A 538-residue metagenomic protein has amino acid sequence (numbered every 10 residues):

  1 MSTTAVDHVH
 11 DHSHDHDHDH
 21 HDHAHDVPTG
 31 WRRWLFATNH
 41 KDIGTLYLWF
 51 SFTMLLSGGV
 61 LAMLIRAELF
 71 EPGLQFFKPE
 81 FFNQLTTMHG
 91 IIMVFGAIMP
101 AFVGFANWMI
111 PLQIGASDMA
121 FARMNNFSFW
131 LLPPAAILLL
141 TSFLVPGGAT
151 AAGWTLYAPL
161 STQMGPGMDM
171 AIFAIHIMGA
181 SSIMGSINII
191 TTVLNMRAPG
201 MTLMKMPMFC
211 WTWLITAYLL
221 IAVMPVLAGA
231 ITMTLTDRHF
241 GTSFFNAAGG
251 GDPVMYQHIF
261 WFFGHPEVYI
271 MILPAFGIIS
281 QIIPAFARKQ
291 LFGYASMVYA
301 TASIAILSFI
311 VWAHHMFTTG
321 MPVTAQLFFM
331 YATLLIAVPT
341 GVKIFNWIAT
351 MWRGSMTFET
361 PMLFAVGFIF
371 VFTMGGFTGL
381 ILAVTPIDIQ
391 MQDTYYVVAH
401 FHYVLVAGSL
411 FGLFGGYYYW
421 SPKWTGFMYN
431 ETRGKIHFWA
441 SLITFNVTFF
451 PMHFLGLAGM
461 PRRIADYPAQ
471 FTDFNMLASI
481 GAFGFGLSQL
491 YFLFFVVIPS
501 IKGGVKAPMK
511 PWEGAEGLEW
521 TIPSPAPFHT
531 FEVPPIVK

Functional and structural regions predicted by a protein language model:
S2-H8, H12-K538: Membrane-embedded and interfacial regions of multi-pass energy-transducing membrane proteins
